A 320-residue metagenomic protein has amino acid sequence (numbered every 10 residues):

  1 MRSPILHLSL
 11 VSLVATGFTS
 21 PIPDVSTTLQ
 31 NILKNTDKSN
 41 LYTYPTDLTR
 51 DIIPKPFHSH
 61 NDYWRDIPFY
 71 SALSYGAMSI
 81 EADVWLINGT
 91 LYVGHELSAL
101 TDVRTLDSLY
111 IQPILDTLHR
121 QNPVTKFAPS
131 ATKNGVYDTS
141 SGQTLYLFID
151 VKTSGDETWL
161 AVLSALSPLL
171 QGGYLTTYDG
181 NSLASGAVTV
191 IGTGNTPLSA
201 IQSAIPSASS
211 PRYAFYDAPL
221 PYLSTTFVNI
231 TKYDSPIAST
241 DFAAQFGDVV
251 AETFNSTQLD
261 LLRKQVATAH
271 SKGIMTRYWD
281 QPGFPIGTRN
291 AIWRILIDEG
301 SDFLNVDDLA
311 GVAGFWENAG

Functional and structural regions predicted by a protein language model:
M1-P23: Fungal secretory targeting signals
L6-L10, D62, R263: Generic hydrophobic-segment detector
S20-P54, Y63, S71-M78, W85-G320: Catalytic cores of phosphodiester-bond hydrolases, prominently lipid phosphodiesterases
